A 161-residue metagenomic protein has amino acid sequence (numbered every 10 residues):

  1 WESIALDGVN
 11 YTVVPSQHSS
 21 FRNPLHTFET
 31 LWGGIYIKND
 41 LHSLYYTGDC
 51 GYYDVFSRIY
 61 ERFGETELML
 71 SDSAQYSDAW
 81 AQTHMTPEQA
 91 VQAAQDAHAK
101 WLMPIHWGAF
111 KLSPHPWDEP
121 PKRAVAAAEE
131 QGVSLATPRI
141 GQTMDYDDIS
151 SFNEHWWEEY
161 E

Functional and structural regions predicted by a protein language model:
W1-G64, I140-E161: Core dinuclear metal-dependent hydrolase active-site scaffold
G51-I140: Cap/insert and terminal regions of metallo-dependent hydrolase folds
